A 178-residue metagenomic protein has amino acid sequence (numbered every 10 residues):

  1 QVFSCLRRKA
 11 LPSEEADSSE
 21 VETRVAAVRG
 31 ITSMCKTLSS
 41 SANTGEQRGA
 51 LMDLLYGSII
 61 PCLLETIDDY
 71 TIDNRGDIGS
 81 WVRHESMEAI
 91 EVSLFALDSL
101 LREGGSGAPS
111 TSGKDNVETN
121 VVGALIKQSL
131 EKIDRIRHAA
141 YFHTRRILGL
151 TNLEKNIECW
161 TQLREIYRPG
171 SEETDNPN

Functional and structural regions predicted by a protein language model:
Q1, K36-Y56, L94-E118, L148-W160: Flexible loop/turn segments at the boundaries of HEAT repeats in alpha-solenoid HEAT proteins
Q1-E14, G49-T71, K114-K132, Q162-P177: Amphipathic alpha-helical segments within extended alpha-helical solenoids and repeat-rich scaffolds in large
S4-P12, R29-S40, G57, P61 (+7 more regions): Positions within ordered alpha-helical repeat solenoids
D17-S18, G76, L130: Short coil/turn linkers that connect adjacent helices within long alpha-helical scaffolds, especially alpha-solenoid
V21-Q47, L63-T66, D77-G107, N176-N178: HEAT-repeat alpha-solenoid elements in large eukaryotic scaffold proteins
R83, A89, S93, V122-W160 (+2 more regions): Alpha-solenoid helical-repeat scaffold
